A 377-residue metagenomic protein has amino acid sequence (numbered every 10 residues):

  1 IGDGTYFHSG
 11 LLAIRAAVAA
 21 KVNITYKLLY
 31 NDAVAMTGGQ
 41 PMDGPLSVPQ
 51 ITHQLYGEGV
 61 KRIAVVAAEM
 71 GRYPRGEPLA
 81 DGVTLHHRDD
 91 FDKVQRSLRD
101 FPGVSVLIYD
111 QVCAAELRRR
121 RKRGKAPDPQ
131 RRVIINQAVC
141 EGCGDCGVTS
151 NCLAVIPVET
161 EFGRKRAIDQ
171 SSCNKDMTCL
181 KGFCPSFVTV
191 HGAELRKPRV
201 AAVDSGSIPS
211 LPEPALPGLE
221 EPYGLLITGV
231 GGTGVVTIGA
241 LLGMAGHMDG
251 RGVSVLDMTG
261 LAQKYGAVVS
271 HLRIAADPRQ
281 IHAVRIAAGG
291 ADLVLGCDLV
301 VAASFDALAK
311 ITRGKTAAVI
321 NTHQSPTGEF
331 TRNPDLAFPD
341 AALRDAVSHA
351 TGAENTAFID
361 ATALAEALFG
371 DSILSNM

Functional and structural regions predicted by a protein language model:
I1, T25-L28, V106-D110, L226 (+2 more regions): Structural motif
I1-A20, I24-K27, I51, I135-C152 (+4 more regions): Extended, hydrophobic alpha-helical segments in both membrane/secreted and soluble proteins
I1-V104: Thiamine diphosphate
S9-A13, M36-M42, P74-A80, L117-R123 (+6 more regions): Short acidic, glycine/serine/threonine-rich loops at helix termini
A33-G44, V48, R75-V83, K125-A138 (+3 more regions): Short beta-alpha connecting loops at secondary-structure transitions that line or flank enzyme active sites
L46-P49, Q54, R62, A114 (+2 more regions): Active-site cofactor/cluster-binding pocket
A80-H87, K93-N151: Glycine/aspartate-rich loop-and-adjacent alpha/beta segment that forms the canonical ThDP
D110-V112, L117-R123, E141-P198: Iron-sulfur cluster-binding cysteine motifs and their immediate structural context in ferredoxin-like electron-transfer
